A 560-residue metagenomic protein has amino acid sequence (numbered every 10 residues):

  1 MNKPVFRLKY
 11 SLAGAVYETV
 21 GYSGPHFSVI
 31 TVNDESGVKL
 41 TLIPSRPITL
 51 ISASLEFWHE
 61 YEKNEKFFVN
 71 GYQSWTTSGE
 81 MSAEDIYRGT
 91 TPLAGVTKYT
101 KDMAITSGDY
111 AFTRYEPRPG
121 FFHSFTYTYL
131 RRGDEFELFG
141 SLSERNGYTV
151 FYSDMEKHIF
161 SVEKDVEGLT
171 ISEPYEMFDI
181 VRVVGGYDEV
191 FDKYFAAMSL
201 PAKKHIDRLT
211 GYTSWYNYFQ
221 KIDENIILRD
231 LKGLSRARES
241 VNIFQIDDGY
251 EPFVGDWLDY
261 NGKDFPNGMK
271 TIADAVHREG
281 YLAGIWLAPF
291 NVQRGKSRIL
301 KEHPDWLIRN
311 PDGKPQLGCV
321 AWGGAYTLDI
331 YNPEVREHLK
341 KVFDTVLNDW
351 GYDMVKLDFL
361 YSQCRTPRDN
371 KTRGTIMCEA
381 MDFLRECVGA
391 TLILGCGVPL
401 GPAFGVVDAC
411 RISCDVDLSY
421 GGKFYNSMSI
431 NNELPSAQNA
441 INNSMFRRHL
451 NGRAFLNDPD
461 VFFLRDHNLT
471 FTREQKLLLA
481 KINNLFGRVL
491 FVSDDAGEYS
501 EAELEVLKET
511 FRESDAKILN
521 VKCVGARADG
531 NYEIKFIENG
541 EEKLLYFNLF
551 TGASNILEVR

Functional and structural regions predicted by a protein language model:
M1-V190: N-terminal accessory beta-strand-rich subdomains and adjacent acidic, glycine-rich linkers that precede catalytic cores
R208-Y212, N217-D344, N348-M354, L360-P367: Aromatic-lined carbohydrate-binding/catalytic grooves of carbohydrate-active enzymes
S214-Y216, Q245, Y281-R294, M377-C410: Aromatic-lined carbohydrate-recognition surfaces of secreted/lumenal glycan-active proteins
Y218-I222, E251-G255, N291-G295, S362-T366 (+7 more regions): Flexible loop/turn segments at secondary-structure boundaries
L300-E337, D382-E498: Glycan-recognition surfaces
M354, D358-L384: P-loop NTPase motor core
L477-L479, N483-F491, C523-R560: Carbohydrate-binding surface patches
A480-C523: Aromatic- and carboxylate-lined catalytic core of secreted/periplasmic carbohydrate-active enzymes
